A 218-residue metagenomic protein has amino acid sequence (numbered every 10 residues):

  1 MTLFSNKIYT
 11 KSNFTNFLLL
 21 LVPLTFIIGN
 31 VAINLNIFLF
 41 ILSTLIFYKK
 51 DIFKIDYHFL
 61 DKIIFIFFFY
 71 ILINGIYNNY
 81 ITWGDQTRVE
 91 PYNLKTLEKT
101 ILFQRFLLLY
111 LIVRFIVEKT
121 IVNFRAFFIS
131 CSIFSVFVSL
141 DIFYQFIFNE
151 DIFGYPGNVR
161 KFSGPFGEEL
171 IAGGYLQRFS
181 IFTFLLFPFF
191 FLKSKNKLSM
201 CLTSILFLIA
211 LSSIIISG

Functional and structural regions predicted by a protein language model:
M1-V89, L94, F115-R125, I129 (+1 more regions): Transmembrane signal-anchor hairpin modules in multi-pass inner-membrane enzymes, especially those that act on
L20-V22, L108-Y110, R125-G157, G167-G218: Alpha-helical transmembrane segments of multi-pass inner-membrane proteins
F26, I71, P165, I216-S217: Short conserved micro-motifs on helix faces and helix-strand junctions that flank and scaffold key functional residues
N30-K50, L97-L111, A172-F184: Membrane-embedded alpha-helical segments of multi-pass membrane proteins, especially the transmembrane helices
I66, L72, L97, S130-I133 (+3 more regions): Alpha-helical hydrophobic/aromatic positions enriched in membrane-embedded helices and signal peptides
T82-P91, E150-K161: Membrane-interface helix termini and inter-helical loops of multi-pass transporters
V89-I101, V159-G173: Short aromatic-rich membrane-water interface segments that cap or initiate transmembrane helices in multi-pass membrane
V117, F162, Q177: Short, flexible active-site loop motifs that bind/organize anionic cofactors or intermediates
